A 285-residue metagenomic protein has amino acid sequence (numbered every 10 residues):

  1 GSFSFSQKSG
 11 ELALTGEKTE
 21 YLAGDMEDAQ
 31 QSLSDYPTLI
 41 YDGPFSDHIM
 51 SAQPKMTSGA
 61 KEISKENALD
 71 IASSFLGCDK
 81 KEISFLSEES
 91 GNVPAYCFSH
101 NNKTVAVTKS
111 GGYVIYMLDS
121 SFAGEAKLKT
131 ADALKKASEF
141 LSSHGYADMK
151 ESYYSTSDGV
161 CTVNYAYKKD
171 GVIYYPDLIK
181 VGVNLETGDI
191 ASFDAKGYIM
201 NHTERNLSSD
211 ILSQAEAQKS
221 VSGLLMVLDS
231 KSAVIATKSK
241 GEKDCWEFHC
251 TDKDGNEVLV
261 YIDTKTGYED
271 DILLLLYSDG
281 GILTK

Functional and structural regions predicted by a protein language model:
G1-K285: Long, terminal "pre-/pro-" and other extracytoplasmic accessory regions that lie outside the mature folded/catalytic
